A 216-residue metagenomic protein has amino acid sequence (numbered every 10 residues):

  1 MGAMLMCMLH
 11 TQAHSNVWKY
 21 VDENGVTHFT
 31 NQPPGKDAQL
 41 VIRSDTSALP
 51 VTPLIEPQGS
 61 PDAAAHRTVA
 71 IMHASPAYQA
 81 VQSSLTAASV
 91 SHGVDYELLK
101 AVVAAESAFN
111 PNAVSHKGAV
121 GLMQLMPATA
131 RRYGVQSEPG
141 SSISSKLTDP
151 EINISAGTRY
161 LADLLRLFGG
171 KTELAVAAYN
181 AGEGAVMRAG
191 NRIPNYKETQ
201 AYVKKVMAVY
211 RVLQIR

Functional and structural regions predicted by a protein language model:
L5-A80: Short, cationic interaction patches enriched in Lys/Arg with P/S/T/G and frequent prolines that mark the mature domain
P61-R216: Catalytic glycan-binding domains that act on GlcNAc-containing polysaccharides
